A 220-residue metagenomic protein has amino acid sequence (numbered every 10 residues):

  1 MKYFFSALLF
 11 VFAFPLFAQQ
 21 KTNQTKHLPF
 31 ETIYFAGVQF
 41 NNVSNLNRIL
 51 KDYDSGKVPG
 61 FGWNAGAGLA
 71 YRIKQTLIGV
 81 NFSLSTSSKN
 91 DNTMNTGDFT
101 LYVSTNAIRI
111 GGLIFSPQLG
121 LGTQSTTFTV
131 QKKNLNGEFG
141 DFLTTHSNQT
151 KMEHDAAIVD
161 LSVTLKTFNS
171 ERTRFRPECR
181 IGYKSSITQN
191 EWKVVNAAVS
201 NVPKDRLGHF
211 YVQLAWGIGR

Functional and structural regions predicted by a protein language model:
Y3-F14: Sec-dependent N-terminal signal peptides
Q19-I78, G217-R220: Short glycine/proline- and aromatic-enriched beta-strand/turn motifs that initiate or cap beta-hairpins
N23, D52-V58, N90-T93, N106 (+2 more regions): Outer-membrane beta-barrel domain signature
L28-F30, P59-A65, T93-F99, L113 (+3 more regions): Residues that define the transmembrane beta-barrel architecture of outer-membrane proteins
F30-N42, V80-L84, P117-S125, C179-S185 (+1 more regions): Transmembrane beta-barrel strands of outer-membrane/channel proteins
S44-D52, K89-M94, T127-N136, Q189-A198: Outer-membrane beta-barrel translocator domains and adjoining extracellular loop/strand segments of Gram-negative
Y71-T145, Q149-E171: Gram-negative (and chloroplast) outer-membrane scaffold detector with strong preference for beta-barrel transmembrane
A156, L161-R220: Predominantly the C-terminal beta-signal and adjacent terminal strand-loop region of outer-membrane beta-barrel
